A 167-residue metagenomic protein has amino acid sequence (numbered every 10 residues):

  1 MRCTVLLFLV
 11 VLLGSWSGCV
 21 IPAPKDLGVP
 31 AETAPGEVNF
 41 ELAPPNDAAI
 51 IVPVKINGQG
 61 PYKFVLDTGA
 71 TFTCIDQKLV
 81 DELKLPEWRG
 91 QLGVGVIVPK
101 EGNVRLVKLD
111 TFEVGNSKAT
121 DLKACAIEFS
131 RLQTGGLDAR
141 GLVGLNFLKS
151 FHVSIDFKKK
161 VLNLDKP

Functional and structural regions predicted by a protein language model:
M1-V5: Positively charged n-region of N-terminal signal peptides that target proteins for export
L6-W16: Bacterial N-terminal signal peptides
W16-P167: Pepsin/retropepsin-fold aspartyl endopeptidases
